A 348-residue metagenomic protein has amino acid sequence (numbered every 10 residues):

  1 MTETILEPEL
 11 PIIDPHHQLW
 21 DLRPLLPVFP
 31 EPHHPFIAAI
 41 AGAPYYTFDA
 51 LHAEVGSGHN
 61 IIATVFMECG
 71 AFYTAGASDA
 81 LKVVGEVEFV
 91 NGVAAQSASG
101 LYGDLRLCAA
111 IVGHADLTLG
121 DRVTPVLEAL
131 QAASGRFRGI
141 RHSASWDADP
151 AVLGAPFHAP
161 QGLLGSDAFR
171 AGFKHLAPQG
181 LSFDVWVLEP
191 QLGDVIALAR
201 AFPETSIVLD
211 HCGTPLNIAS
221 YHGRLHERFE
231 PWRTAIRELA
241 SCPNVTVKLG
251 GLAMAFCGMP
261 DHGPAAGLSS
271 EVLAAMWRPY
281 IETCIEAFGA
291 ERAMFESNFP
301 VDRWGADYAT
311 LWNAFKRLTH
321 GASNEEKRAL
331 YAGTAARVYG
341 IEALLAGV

Functional and structural regions predicted by a protein language model:
M1-I13, L22-V55, I62-A63, P279-M294 (+1 more regions): Mid-to-C-terminal alpha-helical segments outside catalytic/metal-binding sites
I5, A77-Q191, A197-R200, G213 (+2 more regions): Active-site gating/metal-coordination segments in enzymes
P8-P11, H59-A63, Y102-A110, A133-R138 (+5 more regions): Short, well-ordered coil/turn segments that N-cap beta-strands
H16, T64, V90, I111 (+7 more regions): Conserved, mostly hydrophobic/aromatic
D21-T74, S134-G162, T205-S206, G213-I218 (+3 more regions): Active-site gating loops and adjacent loop-to-helix segments of metal-dependent hydrolytic enzymes
V28-H33, F157-M294, G305, S323 (+1 more regions): Catalytic pocket-lining loop regions of alpha/beta-barrel enzymes, especially the amidohydrolase/enolase/GH5 lineages
T47-E54, E86, V90-V93, R122 (+6 more regions): Alpha-helical packing segments of well-folded alpha/beta enzyme cores
M67, H114, S143, G250 (+1 more regions): Conserved residues at the C-terminal ends of beta-strands
